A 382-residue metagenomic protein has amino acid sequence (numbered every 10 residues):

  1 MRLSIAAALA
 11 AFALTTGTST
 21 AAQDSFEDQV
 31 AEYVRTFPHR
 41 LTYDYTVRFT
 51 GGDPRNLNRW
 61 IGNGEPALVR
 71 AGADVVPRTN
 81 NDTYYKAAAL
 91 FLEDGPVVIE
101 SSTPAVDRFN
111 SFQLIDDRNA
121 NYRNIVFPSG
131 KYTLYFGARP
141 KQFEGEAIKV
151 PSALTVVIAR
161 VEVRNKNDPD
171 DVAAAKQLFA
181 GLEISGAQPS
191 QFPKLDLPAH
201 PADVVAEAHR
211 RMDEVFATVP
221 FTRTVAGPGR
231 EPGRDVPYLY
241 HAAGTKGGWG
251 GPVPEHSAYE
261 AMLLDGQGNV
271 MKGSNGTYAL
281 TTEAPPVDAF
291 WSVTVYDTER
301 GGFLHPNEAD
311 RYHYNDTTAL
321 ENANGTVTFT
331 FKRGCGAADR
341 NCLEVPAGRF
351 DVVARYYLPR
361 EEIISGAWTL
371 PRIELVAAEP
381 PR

Functional and structural regions predicted by a protein language model:
M1-S4: Positively charged n-region of N-terminal signal peptides that target proteins for export
A6-T16: Bacterial N-terminal signal peptides
L14-D24: Bacterial Sec-dependent signal peptides at the C-terminal "C-region" and cleavage site
A22-R382: A compositional/structural signature for long, glycine/proline-rich flexible linkers and loops on extracytoplasmic
